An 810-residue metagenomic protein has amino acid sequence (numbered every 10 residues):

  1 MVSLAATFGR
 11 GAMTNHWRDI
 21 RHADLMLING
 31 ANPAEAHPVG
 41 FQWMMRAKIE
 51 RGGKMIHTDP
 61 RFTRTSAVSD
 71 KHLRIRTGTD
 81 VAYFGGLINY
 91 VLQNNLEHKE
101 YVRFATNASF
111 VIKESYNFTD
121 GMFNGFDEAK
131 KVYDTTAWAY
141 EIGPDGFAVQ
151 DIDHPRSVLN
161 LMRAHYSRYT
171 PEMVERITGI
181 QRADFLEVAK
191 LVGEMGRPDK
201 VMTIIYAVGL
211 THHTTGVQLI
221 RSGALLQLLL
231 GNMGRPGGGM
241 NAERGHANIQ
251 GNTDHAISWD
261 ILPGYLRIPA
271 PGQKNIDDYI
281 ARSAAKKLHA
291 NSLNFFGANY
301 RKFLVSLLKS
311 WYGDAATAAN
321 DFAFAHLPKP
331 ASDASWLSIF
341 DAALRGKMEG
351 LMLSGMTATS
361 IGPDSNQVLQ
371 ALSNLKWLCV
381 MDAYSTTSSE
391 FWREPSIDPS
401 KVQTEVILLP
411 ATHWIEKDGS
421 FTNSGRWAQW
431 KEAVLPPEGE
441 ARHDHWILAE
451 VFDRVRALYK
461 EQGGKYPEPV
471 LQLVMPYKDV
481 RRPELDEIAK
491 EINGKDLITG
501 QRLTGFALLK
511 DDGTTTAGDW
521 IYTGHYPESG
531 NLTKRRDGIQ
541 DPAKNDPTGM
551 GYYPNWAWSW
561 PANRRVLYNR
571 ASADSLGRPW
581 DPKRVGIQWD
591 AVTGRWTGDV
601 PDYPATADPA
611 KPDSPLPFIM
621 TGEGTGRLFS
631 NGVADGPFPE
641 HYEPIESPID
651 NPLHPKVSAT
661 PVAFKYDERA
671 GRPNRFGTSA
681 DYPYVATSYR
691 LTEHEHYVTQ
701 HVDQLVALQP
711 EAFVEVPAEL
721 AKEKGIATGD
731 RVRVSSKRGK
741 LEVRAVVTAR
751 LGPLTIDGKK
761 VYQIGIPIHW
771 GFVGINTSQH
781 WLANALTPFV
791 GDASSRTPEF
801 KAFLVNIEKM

Functional and structural regions predicted by a protein language model:
M1-R46, G53, A82, V158 (+3 more regions): Extended redox/cofactor-interaction regions of prokaryotic respiratory oxidoreductases
T63-P198, N275, A285-H289, L293-F296 (+2 more regions): Long, well-ordered, tryptophan-enriched scaffold segments
A67-I75, S389-F391, P410, W427-E438: Short beta-alpha connecting loops at secondary-structure transitions that line or flank enzyme active sites
F104-A108, L191-V192, A207-G209, G239-Q250 (+2 more regions): A glycine-rich phosphate-binding loop feature that marks nucleotide/adenosyl-phosphate handling sites
M173-I180, Y206-T214, G245-N248, G355-S360 (+1 more regions): Conserved short loop/turn motifs at secondary-structure junctions
K376, V380-T386, F391-W392, P436-F452 (+1 more regions): Phosphate/diphosphate-binding loops
T404-I407, W414-P436, L448, I768: Glycine/threonine-rich phosphate-binding loop and adjacent beta-strand/alpha-helix elements that clamp
W446-T499, A591, G598-P601, A605-A610 (+3 more regions): Long, contiguous, secondary-structure-rich segments that constitute the structural scaffold of globular domains
